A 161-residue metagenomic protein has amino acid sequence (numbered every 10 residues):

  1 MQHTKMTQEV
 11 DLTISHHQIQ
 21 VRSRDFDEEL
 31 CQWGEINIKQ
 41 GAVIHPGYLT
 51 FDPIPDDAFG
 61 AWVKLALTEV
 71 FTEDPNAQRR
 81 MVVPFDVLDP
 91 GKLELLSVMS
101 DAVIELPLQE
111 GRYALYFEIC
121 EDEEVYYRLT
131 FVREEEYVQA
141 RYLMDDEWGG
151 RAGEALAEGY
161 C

Functional and structural regions predicted by a protein language model:
M1-Q78, E123-C161: Primarily secretory-pathway and cell-envelope proteins
H45-G47, P90, E110: Short, solvent-exposed coil/turn segments at beta-strand boundaries
E73-L108: Extended, solvent-exposed segments with strong compositional bias
L96-V98, R112, Y160-C161: A general structural signal for short secondary-structure boundary/capping elements
Q109-Y116: A glycine-anchored, Pro-Gly-centered beta-turn/N-cap motif
E118-D122: Short beta-strand-plus-loop segments that form exposed binding edges in beta-rich domains
